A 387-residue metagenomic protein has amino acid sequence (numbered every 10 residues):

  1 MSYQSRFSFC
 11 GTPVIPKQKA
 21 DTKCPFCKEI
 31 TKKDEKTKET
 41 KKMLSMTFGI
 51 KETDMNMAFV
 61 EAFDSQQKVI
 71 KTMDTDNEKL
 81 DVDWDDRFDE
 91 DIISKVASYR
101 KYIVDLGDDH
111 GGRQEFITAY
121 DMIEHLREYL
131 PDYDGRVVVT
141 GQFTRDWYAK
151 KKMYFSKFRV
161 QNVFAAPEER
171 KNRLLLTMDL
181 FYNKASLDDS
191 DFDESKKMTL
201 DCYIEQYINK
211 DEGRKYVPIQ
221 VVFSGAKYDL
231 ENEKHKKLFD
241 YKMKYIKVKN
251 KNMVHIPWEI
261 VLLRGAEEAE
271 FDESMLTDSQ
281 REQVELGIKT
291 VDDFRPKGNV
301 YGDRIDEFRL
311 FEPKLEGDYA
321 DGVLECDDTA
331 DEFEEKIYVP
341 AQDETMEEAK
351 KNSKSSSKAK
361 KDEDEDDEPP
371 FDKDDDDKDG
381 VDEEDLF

Functional and structural regions predicted by a protein language model:
M1-F387: OB-fold and OB-like single-stranded nucleic-acid-recognition modules and their adjacent interaction interfaces
